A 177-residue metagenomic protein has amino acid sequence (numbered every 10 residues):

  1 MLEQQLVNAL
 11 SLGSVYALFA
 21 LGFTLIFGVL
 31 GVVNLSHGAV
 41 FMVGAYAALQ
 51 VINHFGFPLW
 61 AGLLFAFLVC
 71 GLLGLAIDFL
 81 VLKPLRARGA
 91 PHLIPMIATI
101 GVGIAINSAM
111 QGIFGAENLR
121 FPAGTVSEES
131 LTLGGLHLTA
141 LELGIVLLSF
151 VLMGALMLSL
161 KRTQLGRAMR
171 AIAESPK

Functional and structural regions predicted by a protein language model:
M1-L30, S36-I172: Small-residue-rich transmembrane alpha-helical segments that form helix-helix packing/gating elements in polytopic
